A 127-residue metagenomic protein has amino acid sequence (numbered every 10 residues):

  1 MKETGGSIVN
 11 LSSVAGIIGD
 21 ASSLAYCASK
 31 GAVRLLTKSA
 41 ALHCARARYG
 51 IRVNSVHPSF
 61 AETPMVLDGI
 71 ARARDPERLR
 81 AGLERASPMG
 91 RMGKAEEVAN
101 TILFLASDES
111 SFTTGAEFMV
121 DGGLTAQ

Functional and structural regions predicted by a protein language model:
V9, V53-V56, V66, G115 (+1 more regions): Hydrophobic structural elements of the Rossmann-like NAD(P)H-binding subdomain that define the short-chain
S13: Residue(s) in the substrate-gating loop at a strand-loop-helix junction that position the organic substrate next
I18, T63, I102-L103, S110 (+1 more regions): Short C-terminal tail/terminal secondary-structure segment of NAD(P)H-dependent dehydrogenase/reductase domains
I18-L24, G90, D108: Active-site loop immediately N-terminal to the catalytic Tyr-X3-Lys motif of short-chain dehydrogenase/reductase
S29, T37: Active-site helix of classical SDR
L42-R46, S111: Alpha-helical segment proximal to the catalytic Tyr-Lys
F60-A86: A glycine/serine/threonine-rich, flexible loop-to-helix segment that serves as the NAD(P) cofactor-binding "lid"
S87-V98, E109: A conserved structural motif in NAD(P)-dependent oxidoreductases
